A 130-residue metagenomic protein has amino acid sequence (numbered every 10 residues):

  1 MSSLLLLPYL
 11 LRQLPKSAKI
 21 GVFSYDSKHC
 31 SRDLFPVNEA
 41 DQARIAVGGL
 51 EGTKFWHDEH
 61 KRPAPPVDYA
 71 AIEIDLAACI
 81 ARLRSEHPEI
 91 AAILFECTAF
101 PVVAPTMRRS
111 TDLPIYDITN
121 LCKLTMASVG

Functional and structural regions predicted by a protein language model:
S2-G21: Hydrophobic alpha-helical segments within soluble ligand-binding/sensing domains
L5-L10, K28-S31, C122-M126: Short gly/pro/ser/thr-enriched loop/turn and capping motifs at secondary-structure boundaries
K16, S110-P114: Short, structured coil segments at secondary-structure junctions
K28-H87: Active-site rim beta-loop-alpha module in soluble metabolic enzymes
I90-T98: Periplasmic-binding protein-like
V103-T111: Short Gly/Thr/Asp-enriched flexible loops that form oxyanion-binding sites at enzyme active sites
I115-G130: Short, flexible loop segments at boundaries between secondary-structure elements
